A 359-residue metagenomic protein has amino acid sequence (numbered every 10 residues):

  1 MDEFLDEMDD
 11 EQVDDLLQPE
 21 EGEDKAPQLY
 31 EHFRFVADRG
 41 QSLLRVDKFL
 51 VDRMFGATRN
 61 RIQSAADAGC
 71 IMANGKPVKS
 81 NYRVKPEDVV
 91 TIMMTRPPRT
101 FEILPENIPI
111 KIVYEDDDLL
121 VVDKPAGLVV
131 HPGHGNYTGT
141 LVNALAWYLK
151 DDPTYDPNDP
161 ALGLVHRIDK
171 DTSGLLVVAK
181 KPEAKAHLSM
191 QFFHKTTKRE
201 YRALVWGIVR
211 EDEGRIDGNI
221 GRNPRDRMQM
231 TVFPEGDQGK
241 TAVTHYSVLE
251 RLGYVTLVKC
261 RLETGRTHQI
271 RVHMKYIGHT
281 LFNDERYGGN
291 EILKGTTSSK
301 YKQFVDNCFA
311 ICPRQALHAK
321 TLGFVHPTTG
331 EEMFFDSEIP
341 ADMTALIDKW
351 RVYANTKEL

Functional and structural regions predicted by a protein language model:
M1-P224, I339-R351, E358: RNA pseudouridine synthases
E23, R222, D237-K240, G289-N290 (+1 more regions): Intrinsically disordered, low-complexity regions
N60, V232, E285-R286: A short, aromatic/hydrophobic, helix- or strand-capping loop or linear motif that either lines the entrance/gate
I92-T95, D226-Q229, T241, Y301-N307: Short Pro/Gly-enriched beta-strand edge/turn motifs at strand-loop
V122, V272, N283: Active-site flanking residues adjacent to catalytic metal/cofactor-binding acidic residues
L149-D159, P234-E235, T296-K300, A310: Short, charged helix-to-loop "capping" segments that act as catalytic/coupling loops
N158-M190, T197-K198, R202, G221-H279 (+1 more regions): The conserved catalytic core of RNA pseudouridine synthases
L281-F324: RNA substrate-recognition surfaces in RNA-acting enzymes
